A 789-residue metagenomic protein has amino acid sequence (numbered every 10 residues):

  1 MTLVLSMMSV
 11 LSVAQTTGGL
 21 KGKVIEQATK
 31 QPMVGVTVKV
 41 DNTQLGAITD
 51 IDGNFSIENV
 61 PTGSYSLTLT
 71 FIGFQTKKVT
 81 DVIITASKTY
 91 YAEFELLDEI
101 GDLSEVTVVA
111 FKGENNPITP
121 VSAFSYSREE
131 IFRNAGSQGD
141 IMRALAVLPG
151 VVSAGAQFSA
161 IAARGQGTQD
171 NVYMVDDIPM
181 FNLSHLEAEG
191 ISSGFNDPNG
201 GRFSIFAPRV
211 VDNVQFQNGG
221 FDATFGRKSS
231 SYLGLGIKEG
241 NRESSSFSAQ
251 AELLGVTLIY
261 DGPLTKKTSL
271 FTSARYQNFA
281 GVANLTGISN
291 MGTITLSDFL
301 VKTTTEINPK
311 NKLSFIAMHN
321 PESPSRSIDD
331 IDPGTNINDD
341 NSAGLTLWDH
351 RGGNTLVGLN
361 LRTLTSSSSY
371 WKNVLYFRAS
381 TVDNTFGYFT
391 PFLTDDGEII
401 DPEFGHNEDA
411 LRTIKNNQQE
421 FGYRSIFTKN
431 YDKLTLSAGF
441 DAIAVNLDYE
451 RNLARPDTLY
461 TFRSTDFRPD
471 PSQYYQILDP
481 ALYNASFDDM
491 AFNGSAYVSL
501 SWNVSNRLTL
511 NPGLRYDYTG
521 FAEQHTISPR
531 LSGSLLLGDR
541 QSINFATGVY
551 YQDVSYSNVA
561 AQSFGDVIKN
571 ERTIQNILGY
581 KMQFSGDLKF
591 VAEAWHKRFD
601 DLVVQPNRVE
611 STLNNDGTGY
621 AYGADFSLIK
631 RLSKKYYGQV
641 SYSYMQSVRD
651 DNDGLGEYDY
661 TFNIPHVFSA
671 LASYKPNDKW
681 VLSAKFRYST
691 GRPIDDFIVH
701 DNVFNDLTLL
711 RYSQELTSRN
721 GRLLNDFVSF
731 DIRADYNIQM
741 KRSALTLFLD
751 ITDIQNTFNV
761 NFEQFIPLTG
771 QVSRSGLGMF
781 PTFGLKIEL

Functional and structural regions predicted by a protein language model:
S12-E105: Periplasm-facing N-terminal accessory domains of Gram-negative outer-membrane beta-barrel systems
G19, S248, E252-N278, S289-S327 (+2 more regions): Transmembrane beta-barrel wall of Gram-negative outer-membrane proteins
I83, K88-Y91, V109-F221, Y232 (+1 more regions): Periplasmic N-terminal accessory/gating domains of Gram-negative outer-membrane beta-barrel systems
S184, S323, D329-N336, G520 (+4 more regions): Surface-exposed extracellular loop regions of Gram-negative outer-membrane beta-barrel proteins, predominantly
T304-E322, L347-A522, L536, L588-V591 (+2 more regions): Face-selective signature of the C-terminal outer-membrane beta-barrel domain
Y370-Y376, V382-N384, L536, N570-G638 (+2 more regions): Membrane-embedded beta-barrel scaffold of Gram-negative outer-membrane proteins
N506, H596, N615-I698: Gram-negative outer-membrane beta-barrel transporters
G638, K679, Y688-L710, N725-D731 (+1 more regions): C-terminal beta-signal and adjacent terminal beta-strands/loops of Gram-negative outer-membrane beta-barrel proteins
